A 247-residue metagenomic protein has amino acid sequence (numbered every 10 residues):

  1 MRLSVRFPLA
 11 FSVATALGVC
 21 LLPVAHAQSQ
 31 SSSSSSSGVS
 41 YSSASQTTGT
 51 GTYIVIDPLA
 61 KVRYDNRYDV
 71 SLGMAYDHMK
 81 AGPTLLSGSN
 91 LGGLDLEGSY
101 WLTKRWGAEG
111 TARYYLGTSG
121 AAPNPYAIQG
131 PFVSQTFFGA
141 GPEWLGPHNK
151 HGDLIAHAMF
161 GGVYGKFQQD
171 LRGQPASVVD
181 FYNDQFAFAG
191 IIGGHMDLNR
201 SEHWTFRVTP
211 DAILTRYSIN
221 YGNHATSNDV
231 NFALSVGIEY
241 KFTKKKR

Functional and structural regions predicted by a protein language model:
M1-F7: N-terminal secretory signal peptides that target proteins for export/translocation
A10-C20: Bacterial N-terminal signal peptides
L21-A27: Sec/Tat signal peptide C-region and signal peptidase I cleavage site
A27-Y100, E239-T243: Short glycine/proline- and aromatic-enriched beta-strand/turn motifs that initiate or cap beta-hairpins
D57-P58, K80-T84, A121-P131, Q174-Y182 (+1 more regions): Extracellular loop and loop/strand-boundary signature of outer-membrane beta-barrel proteins
R63-R67, S87-L91, W101, Q129-F137 (+3 more regions): Transmembrane beta-barrel outer-membrane domains
E97-S177, A187-A189, G193, R200 (+1 more regions): Gram-negative (and chloroplast) outer-membrane scaffold detector with strong preference for beta-barrel transmembrane
V230-R247: Outer-membrane beta-barrel "beta-signal"
